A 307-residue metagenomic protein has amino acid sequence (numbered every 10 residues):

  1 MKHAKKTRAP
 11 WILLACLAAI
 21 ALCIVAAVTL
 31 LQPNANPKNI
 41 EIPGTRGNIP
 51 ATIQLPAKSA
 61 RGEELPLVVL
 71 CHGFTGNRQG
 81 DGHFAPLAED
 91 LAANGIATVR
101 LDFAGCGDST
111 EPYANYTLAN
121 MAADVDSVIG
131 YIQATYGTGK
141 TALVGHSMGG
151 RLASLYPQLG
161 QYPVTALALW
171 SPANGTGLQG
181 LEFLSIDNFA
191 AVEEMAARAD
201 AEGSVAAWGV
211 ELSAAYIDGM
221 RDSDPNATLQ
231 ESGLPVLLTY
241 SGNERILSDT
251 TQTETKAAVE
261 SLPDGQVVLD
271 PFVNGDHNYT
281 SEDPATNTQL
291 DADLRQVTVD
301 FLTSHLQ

Functional and structural regions predicted by a protein language model:
V28-R61: N-terminal cap/lid segment of alpha/beta-hydrolase-fold proteins
I42, R78-G80, C106-T138, T288-Q289: Catalytic nucleophile-loop/oxyanion-hole region of alpha/beta-hydrolase and closely related hydrolase-like folds
I49, R151, Q158, P163-F301 (+1 more regions): The alpha/beta-hydrolase serine catalytic core
L65, H72-N77: Active-site glycine-rich loops that stabilize anionic/oxyanionic intermediates across multiple enzyme folds
G76-A88, F103, T250-T251: The serine-hydrolase catalytic nucleophile loop
A88-T110: Conserved alpha/beta-hydrolase
Y136-S147: Alpha/beta-hydrolase fold nucleophile elbow
G145-L155: Glycine-rich nucleophile elbow surrounding the catalytic serine of serine-hydrolase chemistry
